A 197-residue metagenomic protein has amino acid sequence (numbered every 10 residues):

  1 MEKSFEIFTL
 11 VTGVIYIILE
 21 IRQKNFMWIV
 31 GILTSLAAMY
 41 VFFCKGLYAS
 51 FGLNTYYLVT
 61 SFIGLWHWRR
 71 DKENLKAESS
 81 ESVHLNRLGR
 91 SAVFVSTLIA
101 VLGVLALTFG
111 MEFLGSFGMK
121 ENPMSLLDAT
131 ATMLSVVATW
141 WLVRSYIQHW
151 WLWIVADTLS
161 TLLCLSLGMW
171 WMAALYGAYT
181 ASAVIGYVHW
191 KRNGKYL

Functional and structural regions predicted by a protein language model:
M1-Q23, M27-W28, T34, D71-L75 (+1 more regions): Polytopic alpha-helical membrane-helix bundles and their juxtamembrane interface segments in multi-pass membrane
G13-Y16, K24, V30-G64: Early transmembrane hairpin module of multi-pass membrane proteins
Y56-L75, K191: Membrane-water interface of transmembrane alpha-helices
